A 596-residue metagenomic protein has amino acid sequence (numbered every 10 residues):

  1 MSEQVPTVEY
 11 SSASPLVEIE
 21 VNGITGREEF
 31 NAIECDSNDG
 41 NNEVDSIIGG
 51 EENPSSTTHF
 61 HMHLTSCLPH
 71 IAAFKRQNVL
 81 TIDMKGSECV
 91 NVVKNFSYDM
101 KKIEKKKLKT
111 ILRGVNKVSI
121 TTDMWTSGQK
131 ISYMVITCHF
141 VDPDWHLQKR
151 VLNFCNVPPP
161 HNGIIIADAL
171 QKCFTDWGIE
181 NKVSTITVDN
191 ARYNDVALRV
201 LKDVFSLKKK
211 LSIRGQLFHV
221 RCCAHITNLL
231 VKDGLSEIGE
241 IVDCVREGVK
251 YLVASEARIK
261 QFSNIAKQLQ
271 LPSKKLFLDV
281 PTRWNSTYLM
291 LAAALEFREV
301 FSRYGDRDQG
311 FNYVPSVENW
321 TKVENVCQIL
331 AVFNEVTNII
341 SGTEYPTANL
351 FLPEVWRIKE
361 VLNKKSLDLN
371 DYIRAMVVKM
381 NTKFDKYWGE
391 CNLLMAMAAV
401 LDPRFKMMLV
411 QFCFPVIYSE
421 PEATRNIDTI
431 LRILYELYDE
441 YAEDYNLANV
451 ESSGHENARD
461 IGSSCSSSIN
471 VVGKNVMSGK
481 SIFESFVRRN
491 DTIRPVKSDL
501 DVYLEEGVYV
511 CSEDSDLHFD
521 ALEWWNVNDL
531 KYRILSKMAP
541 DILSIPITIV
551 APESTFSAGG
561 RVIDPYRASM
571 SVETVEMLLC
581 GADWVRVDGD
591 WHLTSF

Functional and structural regions predicted by a protein language model:
S2-F30: Intrinsically disordered, low-complexity transactivation/modulatory regions of eukaryotic transcription regulators
E3-Q4, T57, N153, V188 (+3 more regions): Extended, C-terminal/distal alpha-helical "rod" segments
G50-R76: C-terminal recognition-helix end and immediately following basic linker of small zinc-binding "finger" domains
F60, D123, C138, L170 (+11 more regions): Mobile genetic element proteins and their domesticated derivatives, centered on retroelements and DNA transposons
P69-I103: Intrinsically disordered, low-complexity regulatory regions of eukaryotic transcription factors
K94-K267, K274, V280, E420-Y441 (+1 more regions): Active-site neighborhood segments
T227, V231, W284-F301, T337 (+1 more regions): Short amphipathic alpha-helical "interface-anchor" segments enriched in bulky aromatics
R432-A442, V510, I563-F596: Polyampholytic, low-complexity intrinsically disordered segments
